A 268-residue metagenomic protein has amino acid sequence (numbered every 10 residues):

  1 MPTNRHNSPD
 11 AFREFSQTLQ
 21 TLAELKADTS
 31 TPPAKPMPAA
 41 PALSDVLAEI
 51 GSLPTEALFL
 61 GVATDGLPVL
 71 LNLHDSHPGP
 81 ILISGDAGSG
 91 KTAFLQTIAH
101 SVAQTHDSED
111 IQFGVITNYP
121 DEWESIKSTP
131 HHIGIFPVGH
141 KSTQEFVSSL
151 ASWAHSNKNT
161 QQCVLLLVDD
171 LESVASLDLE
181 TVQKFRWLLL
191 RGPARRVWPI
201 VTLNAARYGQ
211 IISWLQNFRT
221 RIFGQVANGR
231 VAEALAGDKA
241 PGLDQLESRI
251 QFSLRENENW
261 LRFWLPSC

Functional and structural regions predicted by a protein language model:
P2-L25, M37-V226, R230, L243-D244 (+2 more regions): P-loop NTPase catalytic phosphate-binding loop
S30-P33, L43: Intrinsically disordered or compositionally simple regulatory linkers and C-terminal tails in signal-transduction
L235-G242: Short, surface-exposed amphipathic charged segments that create phosphate/polyanion-binding patches used for binding
R249-W260: Beta-sheet ligand-binding and adhesion/scaffold domains
